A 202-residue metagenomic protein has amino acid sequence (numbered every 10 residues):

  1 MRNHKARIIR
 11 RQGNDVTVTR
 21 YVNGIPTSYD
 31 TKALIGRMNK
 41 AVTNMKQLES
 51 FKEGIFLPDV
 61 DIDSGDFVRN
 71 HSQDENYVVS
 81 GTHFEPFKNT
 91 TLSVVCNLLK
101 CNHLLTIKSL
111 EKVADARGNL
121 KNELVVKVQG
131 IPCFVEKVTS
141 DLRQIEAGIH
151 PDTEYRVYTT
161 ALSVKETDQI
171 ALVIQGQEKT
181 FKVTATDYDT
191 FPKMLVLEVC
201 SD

Functional and structural regions predicted by a protein language model:
M1-T27, T31-R37: Hydrophobic, proline/glycine-rich low-complexity stretches
N23-D202: Short, conserved turn/kink motifs that form compact alpha/beta structural patches or helix kinks used as
